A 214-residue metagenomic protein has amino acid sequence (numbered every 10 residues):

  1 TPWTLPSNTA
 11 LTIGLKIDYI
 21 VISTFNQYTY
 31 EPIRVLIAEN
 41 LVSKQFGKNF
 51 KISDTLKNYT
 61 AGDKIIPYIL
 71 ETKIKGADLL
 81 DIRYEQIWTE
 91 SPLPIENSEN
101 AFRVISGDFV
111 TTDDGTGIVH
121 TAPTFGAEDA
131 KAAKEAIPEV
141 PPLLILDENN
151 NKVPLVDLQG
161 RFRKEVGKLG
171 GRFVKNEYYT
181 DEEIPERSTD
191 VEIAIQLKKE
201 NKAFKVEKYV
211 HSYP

Functional and structural regions predicted by a protein language model:
P2-P214: Non-cofactor substrate-recognition interfaces
